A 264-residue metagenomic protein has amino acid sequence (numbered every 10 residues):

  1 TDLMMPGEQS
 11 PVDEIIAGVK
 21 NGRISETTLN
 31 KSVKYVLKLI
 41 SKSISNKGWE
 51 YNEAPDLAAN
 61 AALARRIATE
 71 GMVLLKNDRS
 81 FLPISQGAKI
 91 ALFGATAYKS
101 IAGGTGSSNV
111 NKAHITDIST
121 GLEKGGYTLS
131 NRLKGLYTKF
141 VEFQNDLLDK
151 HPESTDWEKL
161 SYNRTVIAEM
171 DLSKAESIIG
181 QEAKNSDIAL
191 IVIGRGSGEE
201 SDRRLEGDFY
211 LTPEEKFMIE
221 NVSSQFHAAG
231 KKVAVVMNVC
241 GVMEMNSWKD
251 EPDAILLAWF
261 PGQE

Functional and structural regions predicted by a protein language model:
D2-M5, V233-V235: Hydrophobic faces of well-ordered beta-strands that scaffold small-molecule active sites in alpha/beta enzyme cores
G7-E8, E14-K47: Long, well-ordered, tryptophan-enriched scaffold segments
P11-I24, A58, A62-E264: C-terminal non-catalytic regions of proteins with extracellular/luminal or membrane-system context
S45-N60: Flexible, acidic loop-helix segments that line cofactor/substrate-binding pockets
